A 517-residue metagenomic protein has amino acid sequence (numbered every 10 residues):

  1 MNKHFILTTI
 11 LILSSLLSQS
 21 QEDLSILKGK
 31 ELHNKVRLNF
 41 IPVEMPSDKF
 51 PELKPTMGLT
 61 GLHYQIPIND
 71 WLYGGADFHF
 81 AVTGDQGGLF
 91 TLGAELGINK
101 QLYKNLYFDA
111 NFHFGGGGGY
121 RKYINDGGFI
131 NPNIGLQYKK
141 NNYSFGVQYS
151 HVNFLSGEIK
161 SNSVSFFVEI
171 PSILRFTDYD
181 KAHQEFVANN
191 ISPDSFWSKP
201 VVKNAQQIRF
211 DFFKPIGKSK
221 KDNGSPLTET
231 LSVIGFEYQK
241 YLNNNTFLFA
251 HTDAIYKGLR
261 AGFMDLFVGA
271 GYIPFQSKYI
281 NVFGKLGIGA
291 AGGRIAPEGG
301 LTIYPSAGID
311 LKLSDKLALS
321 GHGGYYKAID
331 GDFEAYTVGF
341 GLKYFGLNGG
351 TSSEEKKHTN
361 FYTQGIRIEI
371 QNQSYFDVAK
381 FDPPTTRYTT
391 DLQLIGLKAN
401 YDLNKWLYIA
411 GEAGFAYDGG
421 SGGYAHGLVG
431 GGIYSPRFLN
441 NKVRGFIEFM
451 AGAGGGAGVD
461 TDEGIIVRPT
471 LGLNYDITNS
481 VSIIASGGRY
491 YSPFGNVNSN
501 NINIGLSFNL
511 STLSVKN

Functional and structural regions predicted by a protein language model:
M1-S25: Bacterial Sec-dependent N-terminal signal peptides
N34-L38, L72-A76, F108-F112, F145-V147 (+12 more regions): Transmembrane beta-strands of outer-membrane beta-barrel proteins
F40, K160-S192, R209-P215, A335-K357 (+2 more regions): Outer-membrane beta-barrel "beta-signal"
F40-P46, F78-G84, I98, F114-Y120 (+15 more regions): Transmembrane beta-strands of outer-membrane beta-barrel pores
P42-G61, A76-D77, F213-E237, F376-G396: Surface-exposed strand-loop-strand hairpins of Gram-negative outer-membrane beta-barrel proteins
K54-T60, Q86-L92, D126-P132, K160-V164 (+8 more regions): Residues that define the transmembrane beta-barrel architecture of outer-membrane proteins
L62-I66, A94-K100, I134-Y138, F166-I170 (+9 more regions): Residues on the lipid-exposed face of transmembrane beta-strands in outer-membrane beta-barrel proteins
D70-A76, K104-F108, Y138-V147, L174-Y179 (+8 more regions): Repeated loop/turn-to-beta-strand initiation elements of outer-membrane beta-barrel proteins
